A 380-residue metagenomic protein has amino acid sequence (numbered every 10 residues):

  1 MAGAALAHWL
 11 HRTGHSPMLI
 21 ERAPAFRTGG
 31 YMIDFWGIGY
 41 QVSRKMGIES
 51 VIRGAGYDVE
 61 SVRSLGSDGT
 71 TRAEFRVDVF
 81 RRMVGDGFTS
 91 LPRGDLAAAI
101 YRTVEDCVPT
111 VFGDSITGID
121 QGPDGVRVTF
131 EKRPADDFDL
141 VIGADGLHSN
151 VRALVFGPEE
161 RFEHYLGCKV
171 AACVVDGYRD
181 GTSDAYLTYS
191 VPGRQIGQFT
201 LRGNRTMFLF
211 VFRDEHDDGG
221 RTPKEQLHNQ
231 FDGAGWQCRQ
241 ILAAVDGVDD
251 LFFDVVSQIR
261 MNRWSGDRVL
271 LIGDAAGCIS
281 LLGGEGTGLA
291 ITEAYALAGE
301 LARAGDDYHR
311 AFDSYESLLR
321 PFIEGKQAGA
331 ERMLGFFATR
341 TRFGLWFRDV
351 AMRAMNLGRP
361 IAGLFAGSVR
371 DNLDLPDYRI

Functional and structural regions predicted by a protein language model:
M1-P24, I142-G143, A171, D249-A338 (+1 more regions): Conserved mid-domain beta->alpha element of the FAD-binding
H11-T13, W36-V174, E215-H228, S257 (+1 more regions): Conserved N-terminal helical subregion
M18, P109, M207-L209: A structural signal for isolated positions on well-ordered beta-strands in alpha/beta enzyme cores
Q121-G122, F199-G203: Short beta-strand micro-motifs enriched in acidic
V126-R127, Q195-I196, R205-T206: Hydrophobic residues embedded in beta-strands of well-ordered beta-sheets
G167-F199: Flavin-dependent oxidoreductases
Y178, V191-P192, R202, F210-G283 (+1 more regions): FAD/FMN-dependent oxidoreductases across multiple families
M352-I380: C-terminal auxiliary extensions adjacent to catalytic cores
